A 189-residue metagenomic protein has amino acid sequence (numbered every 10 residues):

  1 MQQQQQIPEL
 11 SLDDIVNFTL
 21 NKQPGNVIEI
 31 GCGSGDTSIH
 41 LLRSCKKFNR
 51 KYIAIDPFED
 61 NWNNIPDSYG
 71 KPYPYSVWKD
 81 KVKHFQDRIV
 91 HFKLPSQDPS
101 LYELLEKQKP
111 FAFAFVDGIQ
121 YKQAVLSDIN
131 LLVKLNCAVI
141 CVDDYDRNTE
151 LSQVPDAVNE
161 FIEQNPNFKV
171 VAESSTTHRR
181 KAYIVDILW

Functional and structural regions predicted by a protein language model:
M1-I7: Class I SAM-dependent transferase core
E9, D13-W189: S-adenosylmethionine/decaboxylated-SAM
